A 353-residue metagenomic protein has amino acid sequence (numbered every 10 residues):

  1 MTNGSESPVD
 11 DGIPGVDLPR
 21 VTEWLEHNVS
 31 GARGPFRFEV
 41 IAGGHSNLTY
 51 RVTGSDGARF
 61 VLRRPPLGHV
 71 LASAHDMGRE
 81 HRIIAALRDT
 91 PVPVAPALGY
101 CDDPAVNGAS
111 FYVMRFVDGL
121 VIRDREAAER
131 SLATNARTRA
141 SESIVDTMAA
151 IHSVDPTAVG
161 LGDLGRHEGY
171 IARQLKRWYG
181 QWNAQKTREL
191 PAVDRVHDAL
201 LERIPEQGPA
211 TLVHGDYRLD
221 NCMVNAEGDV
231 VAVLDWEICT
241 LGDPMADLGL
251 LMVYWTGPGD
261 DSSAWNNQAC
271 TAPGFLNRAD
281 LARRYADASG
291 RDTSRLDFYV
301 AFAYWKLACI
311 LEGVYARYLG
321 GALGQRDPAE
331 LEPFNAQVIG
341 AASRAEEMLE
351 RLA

Functional and structural regions predicted by a protein language model:
T2-A32: Juxta-kinase regulatory segment immediately upstream of eukaryotic protein kinase catalytic domains
V9-D11, A184, W265-L276, D280-R291 (+1 more regions): ATP/Mg2+ or Mg2+-diphosphate-binding catalytic cores that bind nucleotide phosphates or diphosphates via glycine-rich
P35-L212, N225-G228: ATP-binding pocket architecture of kinase catalytic cores
G165-R166, D292-A303: All-alpha amphipathic helical-bundle segments outside canonical DNA-binding/catalytic cores that form hydrophobic
L212-H214, L219: Catalytic-loop of the protein kinase fold
L234-C239: Activation of the activation-loop gatekeeper triad in protein kinase-fold domains
D247-P258, S262: C-lobe/activation-segment region of protein kinase-like
